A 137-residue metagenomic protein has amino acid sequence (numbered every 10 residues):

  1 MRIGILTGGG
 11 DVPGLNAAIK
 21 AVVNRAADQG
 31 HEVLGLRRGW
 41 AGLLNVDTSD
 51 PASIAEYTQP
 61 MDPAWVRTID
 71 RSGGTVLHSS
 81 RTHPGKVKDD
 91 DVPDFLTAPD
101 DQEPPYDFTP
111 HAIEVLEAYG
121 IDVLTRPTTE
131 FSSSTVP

Functional and structural regions predicted by a protein language model:
M1-D50: N-terminal phosphate-binding or glycine-rich loops at protein starts, especially the Walker A/P-loop of NTPases
R2-G9, T75-S80, I121-T128: Short glycine-rich or small-residue beta-strand-to-loop segments that form or flank ligand, phosphate, metal/Fe-S
I3-I5, I19, I54, I69 (+2 more regions): Weak global preference for isoleucine
V12-V22, L43-L44, G85-V87, Y106-P110 (+2 more regions): Short glycine/serine/threonine-rich phosphate/pyrophosphate-binding segments that cradle anionic phosphate groups
H31-L116: Glycine-rich nucleotide/cofactor/substrate-binding loop typically near the N-terminus or early in the first domain
